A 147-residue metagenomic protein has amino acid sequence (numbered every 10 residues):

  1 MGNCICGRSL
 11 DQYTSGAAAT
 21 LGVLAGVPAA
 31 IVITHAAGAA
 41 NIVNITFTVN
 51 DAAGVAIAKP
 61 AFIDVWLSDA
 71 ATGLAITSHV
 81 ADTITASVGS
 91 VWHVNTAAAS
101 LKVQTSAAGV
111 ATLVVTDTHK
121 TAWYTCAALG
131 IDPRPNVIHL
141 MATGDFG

Functional and structural regions predicted by a protein language model:
G2-V91, K120-W123, A128-G147: Short S/T/G/P-enriched beta-strand
T96-K120: Short, hydrophobic beta-strand segments
